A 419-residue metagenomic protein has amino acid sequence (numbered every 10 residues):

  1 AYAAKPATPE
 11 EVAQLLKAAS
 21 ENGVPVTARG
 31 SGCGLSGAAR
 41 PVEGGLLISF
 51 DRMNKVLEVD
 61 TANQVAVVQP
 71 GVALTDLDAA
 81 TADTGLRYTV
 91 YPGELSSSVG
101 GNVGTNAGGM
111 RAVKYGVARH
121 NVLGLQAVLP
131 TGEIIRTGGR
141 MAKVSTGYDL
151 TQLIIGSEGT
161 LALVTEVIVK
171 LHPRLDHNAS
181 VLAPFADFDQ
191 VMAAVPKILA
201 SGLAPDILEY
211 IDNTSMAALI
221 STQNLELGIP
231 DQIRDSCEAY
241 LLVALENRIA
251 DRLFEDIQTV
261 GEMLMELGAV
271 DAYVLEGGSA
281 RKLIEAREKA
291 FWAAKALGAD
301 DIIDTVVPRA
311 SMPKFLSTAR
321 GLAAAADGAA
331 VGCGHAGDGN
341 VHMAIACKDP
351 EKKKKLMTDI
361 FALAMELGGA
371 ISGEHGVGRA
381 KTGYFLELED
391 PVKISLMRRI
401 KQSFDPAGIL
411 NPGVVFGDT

Functional and structural regions predicted by a protein language model:
A1-M53, V68-P70, Y88, A336 (+2 more regions): Glycine-rich N-terminal segment of FAD-binding domains in flavoprotein oxidoreductases, spanning the beta-loop-helix
A19, G159, M343, D405: Conserved, mostly hydrophobic/aromatic
G30-C33, G93, Y210-N213, G376-V377: Short, ordered loop/turn segments at secondary-structure junctions
K55-A62, A66-E209: FAD-binding subdomain of flavoenzyme oxidoreductases
E133, T382-T419: Activity-critical C-terminal alpha-helical subdomain
P173, P184, M192-D359, L363 (+1 more regions): C-terminal substrate-recognition/cap domain of FAD-linked oxidoreductases
A370-V377, P412-G413: Short acidic/histidine-rich active-site segments
